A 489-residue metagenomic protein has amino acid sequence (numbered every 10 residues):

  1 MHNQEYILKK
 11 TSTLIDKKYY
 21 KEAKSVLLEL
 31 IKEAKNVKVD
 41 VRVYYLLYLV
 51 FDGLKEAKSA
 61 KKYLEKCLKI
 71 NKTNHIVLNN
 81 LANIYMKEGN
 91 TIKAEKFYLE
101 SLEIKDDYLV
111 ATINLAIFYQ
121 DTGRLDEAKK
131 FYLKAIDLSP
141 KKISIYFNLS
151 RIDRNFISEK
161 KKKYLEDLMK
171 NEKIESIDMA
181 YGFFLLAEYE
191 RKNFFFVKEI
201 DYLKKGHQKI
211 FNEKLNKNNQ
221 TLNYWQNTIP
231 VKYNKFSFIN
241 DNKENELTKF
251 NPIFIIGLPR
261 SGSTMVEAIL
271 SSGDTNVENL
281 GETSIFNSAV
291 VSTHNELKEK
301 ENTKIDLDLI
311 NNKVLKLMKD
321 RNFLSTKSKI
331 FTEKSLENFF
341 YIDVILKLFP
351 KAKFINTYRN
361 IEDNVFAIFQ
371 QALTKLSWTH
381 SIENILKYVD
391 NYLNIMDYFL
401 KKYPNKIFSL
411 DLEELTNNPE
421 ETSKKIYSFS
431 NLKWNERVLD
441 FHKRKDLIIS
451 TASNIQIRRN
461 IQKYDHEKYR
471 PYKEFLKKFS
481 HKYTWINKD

Functional and structural regions predicted by a protein language model:
N3, V37-D40, N74, Y108 (+2 more regions): Residue-level recognition of tetratricopeptide repeat
S12, D16, R42-G53, I76-M86 (+2 more regions): Conserved alpha-helical positions within TPR/SEL1-like repeat arrays
E33-V37, I70, I104, L138 (+2 more regions): Structural marker of alpha-solenoid helical repeat scaffolds
F147-S150, K162-K173, F183-P252, E301-K304 (+3 more regions): PAPS-dependent sulfotransferases, especially Golgi type II membrane carbohydrate sulfotransferases
N245-F349: Phosphate-binding active sites in nucleotide-utilizing proteins
